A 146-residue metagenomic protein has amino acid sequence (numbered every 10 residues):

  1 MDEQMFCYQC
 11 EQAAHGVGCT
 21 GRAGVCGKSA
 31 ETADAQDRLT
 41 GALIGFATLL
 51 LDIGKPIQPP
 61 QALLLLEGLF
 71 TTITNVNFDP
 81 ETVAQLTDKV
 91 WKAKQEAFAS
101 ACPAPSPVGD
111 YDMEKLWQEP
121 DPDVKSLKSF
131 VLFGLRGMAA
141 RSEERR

Functional and structural regions predicted by a protein language model:
M1-K55, L69: N-terminal-proximal low-complexity accessory segments that begin disordered and transition into the first
G16-T20, L63, G109-Y111: Short, compositionally biased low-complexity segments
G45-F46, L65-L69, G137-R141: A general alpha-helix detector
D52-Q58, V76-E81: Charged, low-complexity interaction regions
K55-Q61, C102-S106: Short, flexible active-site-proximal loops enriched in glycine and acidic residues
I57, Q61-L64, G68-T72: Glycine-rich nucleotide/cofactor/substrate-binding loop typically near the N-terminus or early in the first domain
V83-R141: Alpha-helical bundle protein-protein interaction modules that mediate dimerization/oligomerization and scaffolding
R145: Conserved small/polar residues in nucleotide/adenosyl-binding loops
